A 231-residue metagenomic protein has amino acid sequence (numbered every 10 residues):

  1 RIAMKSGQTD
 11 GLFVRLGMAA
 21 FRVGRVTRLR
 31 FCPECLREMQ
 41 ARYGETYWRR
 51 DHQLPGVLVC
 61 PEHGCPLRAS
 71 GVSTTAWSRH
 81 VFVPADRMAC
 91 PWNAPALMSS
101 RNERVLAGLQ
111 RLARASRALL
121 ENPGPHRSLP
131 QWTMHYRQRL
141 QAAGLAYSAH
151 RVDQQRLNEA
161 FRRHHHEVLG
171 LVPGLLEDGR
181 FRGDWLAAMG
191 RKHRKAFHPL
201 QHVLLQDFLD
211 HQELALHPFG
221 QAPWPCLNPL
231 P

Functional and structural regions predicted by a protein language model:
R1-P231: Basic, alpha-helical nucleic-acid-binding regions used in initiation and control of genome expression
